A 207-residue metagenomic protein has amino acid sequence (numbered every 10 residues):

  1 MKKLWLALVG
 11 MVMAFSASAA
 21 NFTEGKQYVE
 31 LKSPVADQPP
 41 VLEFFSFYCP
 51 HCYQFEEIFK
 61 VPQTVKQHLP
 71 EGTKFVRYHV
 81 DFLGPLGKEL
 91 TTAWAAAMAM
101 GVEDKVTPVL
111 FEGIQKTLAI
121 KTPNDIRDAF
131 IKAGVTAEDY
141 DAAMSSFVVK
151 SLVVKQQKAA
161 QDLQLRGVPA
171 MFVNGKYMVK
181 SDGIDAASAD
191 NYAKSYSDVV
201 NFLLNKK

Functional and structural regions predicted by a protein language model:
K3-G84, V199-K207: Extracytoplasmic thiol/disulfide redox context detector
A20-E24, D37-P40, P108-I120, D141-F147: Short N-terminal helix-initiation segments at or just after the protein's N-terminus
L42-F47, T91, K180-I184: Acidic/histidine-rich, surface-exposed loop or edge segments in extracytoplasmic proteins
F47, Y53-R127, S195: Structural alpha/beta surface segment adjacent to cysteine/selenocysteine redox centers across thiol/disulfide enzymes
A129-I131: A contiguous binding-surface segment within folded domains or other stable secondary-structure elements
A133-K207: C-terminal cap of thioredoxin/glutaredoxin-like
